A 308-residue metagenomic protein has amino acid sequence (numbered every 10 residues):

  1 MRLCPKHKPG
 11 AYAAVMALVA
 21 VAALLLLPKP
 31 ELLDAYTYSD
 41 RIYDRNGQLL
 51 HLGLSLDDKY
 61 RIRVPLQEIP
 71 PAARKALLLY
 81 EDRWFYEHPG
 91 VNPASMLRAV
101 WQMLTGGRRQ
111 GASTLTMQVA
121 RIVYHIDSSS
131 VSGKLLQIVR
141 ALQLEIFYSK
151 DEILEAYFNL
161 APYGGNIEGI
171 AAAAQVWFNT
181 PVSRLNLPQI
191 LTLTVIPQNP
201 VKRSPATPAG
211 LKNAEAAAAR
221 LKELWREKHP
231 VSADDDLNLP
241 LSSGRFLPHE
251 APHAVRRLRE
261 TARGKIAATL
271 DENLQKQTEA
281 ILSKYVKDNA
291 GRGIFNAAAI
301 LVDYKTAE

Functional and structural regions predicted by a protein language model:
M1-R45, L104: N-terminal type II signal-anchor transmembrane helix that functions as the membrane-insertion/stop-transfer segment
V19-A35, N186, E272-D303: Beta-lactamase-like hydrolase cores
A20-V21, A112-A280: Non-catalytic, structured segments within soluble enzyme domains
Y36, E68, P89-R108, I122 (+2 more regions): Alpha-helical membrane-targeting segments
S39-H51, I69, R292-E308: A short, well-structured edge-of-sheet supersecondary motif
D57-L66, Y80, I138, K284: N-terminal post-signal-peptidase region of extra-cytosolic proteins
P65-L115, E168-A173, F178, L185: Flexible, acidic/glycine-enriched loop-and-adjacent beta/alpha segments that face the extracytoplasmic/periplasmic side
F85-A94, R108, V131, L154 (+3 more regions): Surface-exposed patches in mature extracellular/periplasmic domains of secreted proteins
